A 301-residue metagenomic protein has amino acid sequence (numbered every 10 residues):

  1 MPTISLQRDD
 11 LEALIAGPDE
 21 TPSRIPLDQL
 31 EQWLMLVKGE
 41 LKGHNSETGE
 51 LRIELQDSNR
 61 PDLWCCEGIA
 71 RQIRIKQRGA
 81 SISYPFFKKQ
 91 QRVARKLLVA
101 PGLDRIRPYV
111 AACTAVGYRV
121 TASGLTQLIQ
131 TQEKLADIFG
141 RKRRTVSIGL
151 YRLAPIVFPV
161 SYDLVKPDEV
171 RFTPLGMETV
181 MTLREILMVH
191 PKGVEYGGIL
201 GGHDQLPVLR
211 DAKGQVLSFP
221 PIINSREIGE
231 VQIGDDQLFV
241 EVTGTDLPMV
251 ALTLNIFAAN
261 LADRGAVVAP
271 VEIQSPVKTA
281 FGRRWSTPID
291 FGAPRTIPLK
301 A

Functional and structural regions predicted by a protein language model:
M1-A301: RNA/tRNA-interacting regions in translation and RNA-turnover enzymes
